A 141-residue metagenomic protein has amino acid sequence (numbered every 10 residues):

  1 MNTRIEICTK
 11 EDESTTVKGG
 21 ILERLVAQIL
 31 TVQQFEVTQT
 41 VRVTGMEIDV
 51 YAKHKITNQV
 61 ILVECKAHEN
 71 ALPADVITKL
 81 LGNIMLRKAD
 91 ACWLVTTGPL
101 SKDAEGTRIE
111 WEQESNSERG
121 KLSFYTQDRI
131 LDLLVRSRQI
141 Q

Functional and structural regions predicted by a protein language model:
M1-Q141: Mixed-charge (Asp/Glu-Lys/Arg
